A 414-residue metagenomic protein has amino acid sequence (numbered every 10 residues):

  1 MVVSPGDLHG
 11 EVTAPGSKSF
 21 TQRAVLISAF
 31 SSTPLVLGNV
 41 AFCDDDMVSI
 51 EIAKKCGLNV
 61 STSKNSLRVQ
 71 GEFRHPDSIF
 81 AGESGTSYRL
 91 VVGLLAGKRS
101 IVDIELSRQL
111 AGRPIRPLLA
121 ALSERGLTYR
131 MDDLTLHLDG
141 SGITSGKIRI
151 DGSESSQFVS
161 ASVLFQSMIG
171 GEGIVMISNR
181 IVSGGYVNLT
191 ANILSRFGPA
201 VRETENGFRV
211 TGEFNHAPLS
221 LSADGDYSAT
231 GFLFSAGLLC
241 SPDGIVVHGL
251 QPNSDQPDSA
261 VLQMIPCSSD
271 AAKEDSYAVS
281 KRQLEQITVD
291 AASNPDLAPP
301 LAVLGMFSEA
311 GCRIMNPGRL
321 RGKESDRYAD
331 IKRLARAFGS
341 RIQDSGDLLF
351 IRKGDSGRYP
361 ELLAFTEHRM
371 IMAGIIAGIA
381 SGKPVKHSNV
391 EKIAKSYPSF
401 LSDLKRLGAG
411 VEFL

Functional and structural regions predicted by a protein language model:
M1-L414: Short, structured segments at the rim of ligand-binding sites
